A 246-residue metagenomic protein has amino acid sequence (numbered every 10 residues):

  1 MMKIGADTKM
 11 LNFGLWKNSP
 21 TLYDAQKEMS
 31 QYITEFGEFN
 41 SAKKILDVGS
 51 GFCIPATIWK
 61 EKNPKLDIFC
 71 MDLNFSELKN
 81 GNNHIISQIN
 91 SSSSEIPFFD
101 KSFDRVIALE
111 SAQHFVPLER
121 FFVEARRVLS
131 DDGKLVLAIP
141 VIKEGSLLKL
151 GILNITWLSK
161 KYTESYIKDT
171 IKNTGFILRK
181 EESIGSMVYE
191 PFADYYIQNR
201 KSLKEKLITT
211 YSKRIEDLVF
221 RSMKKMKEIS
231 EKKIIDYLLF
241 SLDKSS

Functional and structural regions predicted by a protein language model:
Y23-S41: Conserved alpha-helix/loop element of class I SAM-dependent methyltransferases that forms part of the SAM/SAH-binding
L46-E95: Class I SAM-dependent methyltransferase SAM/SAH-binding core
S94-V106: A short acidic, Gly/Pro-enriched loop at the edge of an enzyme's catalytic core that lines a small-molecule cofactor
E119-K134: A short glycine-rich, Lys/Arg-flanked "PGG" loop and its adjoining helix->strand segment in the class I
P140-S159: Short, glycine-/aromatic-enriched active-site segment of Class I SAM-dependent methyltransferases
S159-G175: Short alpha-helix
K180-L207: Conserved catalytic loop of SAM-dependent methyltransferase domains
F220-S246: C-terminal lobe and adjacent flexible extensions of AdoMet/dcAdoMet transferase-like proteins
